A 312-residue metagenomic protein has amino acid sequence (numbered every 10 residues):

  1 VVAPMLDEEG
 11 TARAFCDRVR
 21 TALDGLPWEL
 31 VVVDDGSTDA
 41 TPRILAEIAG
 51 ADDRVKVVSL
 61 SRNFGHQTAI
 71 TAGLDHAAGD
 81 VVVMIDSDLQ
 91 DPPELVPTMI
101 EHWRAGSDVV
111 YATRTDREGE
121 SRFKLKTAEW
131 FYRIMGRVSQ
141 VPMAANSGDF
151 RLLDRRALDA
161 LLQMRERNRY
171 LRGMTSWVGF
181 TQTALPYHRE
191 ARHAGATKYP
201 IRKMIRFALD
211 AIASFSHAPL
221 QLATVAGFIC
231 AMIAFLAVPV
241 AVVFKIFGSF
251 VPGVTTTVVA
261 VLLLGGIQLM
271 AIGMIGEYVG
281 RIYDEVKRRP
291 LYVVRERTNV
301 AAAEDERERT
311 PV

Functional and structural regions predicted by a protein language model:
V1-S121: Structured catalytic core of nucleotide-sugar glycosyltransferases
L6-G10, Q90, E94, L162 (+4 more regions): Residues in soluble alpha-helical coiled-coils and helical-bundle/repeat scaffolds
D7, R151-D154, G227, G266: Residue-level detector of functionally special positions within alpha-helical transmembrane segments of multi-pass
V19, G73, D88, V110 (+5 more regions): Residue-level signature of catalytic and energy-coupling elements of molecular machines, predominantly ATP/GTP-dependent
E47, R137, A160, S214 (+1 more regions): Transmembrane helix-loop junction
K56-R62, H66-H76, P92-M174, E190-L209: Acceptor/aglycone-binding surface of glycosyltransferases and processive sugar-polymer synthases
Y170-V312: Hydrophobic helical membrane-anchoring modules
